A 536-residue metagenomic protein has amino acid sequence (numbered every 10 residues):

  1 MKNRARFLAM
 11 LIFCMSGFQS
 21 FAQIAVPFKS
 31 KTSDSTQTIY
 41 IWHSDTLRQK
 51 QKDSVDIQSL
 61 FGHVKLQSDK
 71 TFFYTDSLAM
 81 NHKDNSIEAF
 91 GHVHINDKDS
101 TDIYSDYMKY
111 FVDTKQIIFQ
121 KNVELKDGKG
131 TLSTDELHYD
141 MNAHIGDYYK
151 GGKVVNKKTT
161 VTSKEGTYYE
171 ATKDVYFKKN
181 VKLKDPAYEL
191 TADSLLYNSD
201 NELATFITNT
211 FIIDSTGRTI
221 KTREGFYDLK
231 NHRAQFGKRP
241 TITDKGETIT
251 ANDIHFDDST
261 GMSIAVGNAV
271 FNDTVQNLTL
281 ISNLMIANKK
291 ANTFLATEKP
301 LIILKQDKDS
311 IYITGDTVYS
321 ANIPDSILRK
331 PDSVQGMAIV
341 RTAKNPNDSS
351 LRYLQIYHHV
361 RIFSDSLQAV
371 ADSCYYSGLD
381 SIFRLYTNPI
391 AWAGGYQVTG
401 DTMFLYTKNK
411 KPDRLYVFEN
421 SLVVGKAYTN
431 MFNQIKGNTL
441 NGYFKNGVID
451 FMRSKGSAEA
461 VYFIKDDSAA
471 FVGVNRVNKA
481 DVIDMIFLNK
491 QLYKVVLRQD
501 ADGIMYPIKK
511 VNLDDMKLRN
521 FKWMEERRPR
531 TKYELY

Functional and structural regions predicted by a protein language model:
M1-F28: Bacterial Sec-dependent N-terminal signal peptides
F21-Y536: N-terminal amphipathic/hydrophobic interface segments
